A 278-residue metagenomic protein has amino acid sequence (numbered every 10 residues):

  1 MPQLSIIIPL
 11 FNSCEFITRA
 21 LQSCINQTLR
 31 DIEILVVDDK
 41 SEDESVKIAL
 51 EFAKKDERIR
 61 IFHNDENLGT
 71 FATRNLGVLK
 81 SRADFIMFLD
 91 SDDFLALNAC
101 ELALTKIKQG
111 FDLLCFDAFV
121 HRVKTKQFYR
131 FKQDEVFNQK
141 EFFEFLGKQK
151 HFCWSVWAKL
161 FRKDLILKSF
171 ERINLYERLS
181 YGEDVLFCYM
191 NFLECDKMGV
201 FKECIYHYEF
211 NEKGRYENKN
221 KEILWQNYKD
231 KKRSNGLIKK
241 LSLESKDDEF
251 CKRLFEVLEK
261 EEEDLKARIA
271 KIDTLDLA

Functional and structural regions predicted by a protein language model:
N12-N26: Short, well-formed alpha-helical segments that are part of the catalytic scaffolds of diverse glycosyltransferases
D38-I48, E66: A conserved acidic beta->alpha catalytic loop
E44, D93-K106: Acidic donor-binding/catalytic loop of UDP-sugar-dependent glycosyltransferases, especially processive GT2
N64-S81: Glycine-rich, basic loop-to-helix element that forms the pyrophosphate-binding segment of sugar-nucleotide handling
I86: Short aromatic/hydrophobic "clamp" motif used to bind/position activated sugar donors
C100-E177: Flexible acidic/His/Gly-enriched loops in nucleotide-sugar-dependent glycosyltransferase catalytic domains
F142-N220: Conserved nucleotide-sugar donor-binding catalytic segment
E203-E212, E217-D248, E262-D276: Catalytic core of nucleotide-sugar-dependent glycosyltransferases
